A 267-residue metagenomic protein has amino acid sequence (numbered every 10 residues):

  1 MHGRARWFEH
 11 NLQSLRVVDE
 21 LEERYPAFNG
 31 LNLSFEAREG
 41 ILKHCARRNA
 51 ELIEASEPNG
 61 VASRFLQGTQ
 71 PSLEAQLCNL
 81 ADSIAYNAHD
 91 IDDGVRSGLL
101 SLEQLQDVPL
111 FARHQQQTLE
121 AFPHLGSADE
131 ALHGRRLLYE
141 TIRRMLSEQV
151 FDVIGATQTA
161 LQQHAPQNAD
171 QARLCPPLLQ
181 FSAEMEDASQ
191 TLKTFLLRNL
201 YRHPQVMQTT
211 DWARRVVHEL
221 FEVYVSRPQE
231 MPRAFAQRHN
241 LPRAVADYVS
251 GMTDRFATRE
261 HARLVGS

Functional and structural regions predicted by a protein language model:
M1-A5: Metal-associated gating/positioning segment near the N- to mid-region
W7-L12, V17-P26, G30-S267: Histidine-centered, transition-metal-coordinating active-site segments
